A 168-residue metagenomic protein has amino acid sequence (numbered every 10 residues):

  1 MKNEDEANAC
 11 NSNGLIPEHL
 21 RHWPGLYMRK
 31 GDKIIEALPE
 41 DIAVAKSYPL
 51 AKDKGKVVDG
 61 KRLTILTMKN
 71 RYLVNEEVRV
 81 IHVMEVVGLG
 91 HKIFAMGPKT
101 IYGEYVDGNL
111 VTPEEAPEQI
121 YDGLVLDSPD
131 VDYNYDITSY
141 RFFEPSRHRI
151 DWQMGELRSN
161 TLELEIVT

Functional and structural regions predicted by a protein language model:
M1-K2, L162: Short intrinsically disordered, low-complexity coil segments enriched in acidic
K2-W23, Y27-V44, D53-S139, R147 (+1 more regions): Contiguous segments within soluble domain cores/interaction surfaces
Y48-L50: A general sequence property marking short-to-moderate contiguous segments in secreted/outer-membrane adhesion
L157-L164: Short Trp-Ser/Thr-centered turn/loop motifs at beta-strand boundaries
I166-T168: Interdomain boundary/hinge segments at the C-termini of tandem beta-sandwich modules
